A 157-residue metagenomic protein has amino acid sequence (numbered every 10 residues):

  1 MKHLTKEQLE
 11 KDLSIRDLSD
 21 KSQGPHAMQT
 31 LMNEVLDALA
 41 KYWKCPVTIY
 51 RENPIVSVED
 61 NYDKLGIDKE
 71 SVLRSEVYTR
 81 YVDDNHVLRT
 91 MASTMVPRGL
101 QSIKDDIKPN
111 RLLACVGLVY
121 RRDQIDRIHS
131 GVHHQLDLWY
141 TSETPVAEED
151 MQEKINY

Functional and structural regions predicted by a protein language model:
M1-Y157: TRNA-recognition modules of translation machinery and tRNA-sensing kinases, especially anticodon-binding
